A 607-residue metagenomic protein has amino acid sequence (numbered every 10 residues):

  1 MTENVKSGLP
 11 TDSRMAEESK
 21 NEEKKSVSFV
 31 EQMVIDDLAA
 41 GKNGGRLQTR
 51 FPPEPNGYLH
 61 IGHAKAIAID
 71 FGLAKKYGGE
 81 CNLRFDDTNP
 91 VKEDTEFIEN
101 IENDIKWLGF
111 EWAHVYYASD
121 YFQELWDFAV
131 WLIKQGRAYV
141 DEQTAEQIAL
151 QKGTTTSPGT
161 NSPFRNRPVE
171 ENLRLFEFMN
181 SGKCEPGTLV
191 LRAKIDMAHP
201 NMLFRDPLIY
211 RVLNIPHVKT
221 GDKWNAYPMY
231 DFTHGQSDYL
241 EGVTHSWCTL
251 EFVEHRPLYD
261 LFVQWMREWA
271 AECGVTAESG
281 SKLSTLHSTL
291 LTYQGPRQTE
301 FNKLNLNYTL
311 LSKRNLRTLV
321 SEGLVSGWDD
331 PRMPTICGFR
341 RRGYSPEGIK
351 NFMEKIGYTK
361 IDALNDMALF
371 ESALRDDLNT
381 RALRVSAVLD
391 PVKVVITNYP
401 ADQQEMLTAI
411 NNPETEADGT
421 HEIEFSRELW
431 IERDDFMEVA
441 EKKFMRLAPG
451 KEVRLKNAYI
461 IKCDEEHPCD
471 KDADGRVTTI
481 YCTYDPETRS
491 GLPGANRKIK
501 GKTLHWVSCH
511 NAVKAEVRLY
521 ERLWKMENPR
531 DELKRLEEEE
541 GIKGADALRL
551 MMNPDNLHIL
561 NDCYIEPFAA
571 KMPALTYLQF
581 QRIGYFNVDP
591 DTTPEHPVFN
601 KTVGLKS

Functional and structural regions predicted by a protein language model:
T2-K42: N-terminal alpha-helical targeting/anchoring segments
G8, S13, L283-T289: Arg/Gly-rich low-complexity intrinsically disordered repeat tracts
K25-E102, H217-T249: N-terminal catalytic cores of NTP/NDP-binding nucleotidyl/phosphoryl-transfer enzymes
P52-P55, R84-K92, H114-Q123, E146 (+5 more regions): Conserved short loop/turn motifs at secondary-structure junctions
D87-N89, T95, Y117, W131-E278 (+5 more regions): Active-site cores that bind ATP or allylic diphosphates and position pyrophosphate for catalysis
F97-Y121, A138: A glycine-rich helix N-cap at a beta->alpha junction
R256, F262, K350, E354-G357 (+1 more regions): Core subunits and conserved enzymes of cellular information-processing and envelope-translocation systems across
T276, G280, Y293-A373: Long, charged, mostly alpha-helical binding arms that flank functional sites
